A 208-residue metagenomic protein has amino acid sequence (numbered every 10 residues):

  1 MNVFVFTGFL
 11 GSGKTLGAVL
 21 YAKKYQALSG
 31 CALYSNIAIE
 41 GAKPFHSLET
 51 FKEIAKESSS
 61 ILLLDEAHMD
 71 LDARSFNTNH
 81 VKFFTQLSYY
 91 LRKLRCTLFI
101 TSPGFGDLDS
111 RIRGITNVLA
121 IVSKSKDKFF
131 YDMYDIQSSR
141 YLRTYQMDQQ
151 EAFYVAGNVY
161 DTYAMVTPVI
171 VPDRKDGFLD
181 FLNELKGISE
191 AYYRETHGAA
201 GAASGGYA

Functional and structural regions predicted by a protein language model:
F4-F6: Hydrophobic anchor at the beta1->P-loop junction of P-loop NTPases
F9: P-loop (Walker A) phosphate-binding loop of NTP-binding proteins
K14-T15: Conserved lysine of the Walker
K24-Y34: Post-Walker A helix-loop "phosphate-sensing" segment adjacent to the P-loop in P-loop NTPases
G30-A32, S58-I61, L94-I100: Loop/turn-to-beta-strand initiation segments
M69-Q150: Replace "adjacent to P-loop NTPase cores in ATP/GTP-dependent enzymes" with "adjacent to NTP-binding cores
V118-V122, D132-A208: Conserved P-loop NTPase motor module
